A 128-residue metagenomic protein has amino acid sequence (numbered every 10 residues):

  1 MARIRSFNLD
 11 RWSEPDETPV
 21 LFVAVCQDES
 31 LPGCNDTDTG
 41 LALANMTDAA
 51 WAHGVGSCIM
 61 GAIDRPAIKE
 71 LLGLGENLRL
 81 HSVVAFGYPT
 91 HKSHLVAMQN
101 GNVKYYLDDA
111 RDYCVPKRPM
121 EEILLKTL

Functional and structural regions predicted by a protein language model:
M1-L128: Acidic, surface-exposed loops and disordered segments
